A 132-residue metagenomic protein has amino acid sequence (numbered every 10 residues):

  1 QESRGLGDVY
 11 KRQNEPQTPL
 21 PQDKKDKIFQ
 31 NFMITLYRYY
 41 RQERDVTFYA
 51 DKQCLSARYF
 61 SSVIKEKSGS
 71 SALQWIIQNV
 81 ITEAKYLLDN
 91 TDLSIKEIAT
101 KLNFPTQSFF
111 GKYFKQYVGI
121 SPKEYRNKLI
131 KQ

Functional and structural regions predicted by a protein language model:
Q1-Y10: Single conserved hydrophobic/aromatic residue that forms the stacking wall/gate of nucleotide- or nucleobase-binding
K11-I34, R38-F48, K52-Q53, E66-Q74 (+1 more regions): Short, Lys/Arg-enriched, Trp-marked, Pro/Gly-tolerant hinge/linker segments that flank
T47, K96, K123: Residues within the helices of the helix-turn-helix
Q53, L102-N103, F114: Core residues of bacterial helix-turn-helix
F60, F109-F110, F114: Short hydrophobic/aromatic patch on the recognition helix
V63, V80, Y113: Residues within the DNA-recognition helix of helix-turn-helix
E66-S108, N127-Q132: Terminal helix-turn-helix DNA-binding modules in bacterial transcription factors
K112-Q132: …primarily DNA-binding HTH/wHTH and HhH modules…
